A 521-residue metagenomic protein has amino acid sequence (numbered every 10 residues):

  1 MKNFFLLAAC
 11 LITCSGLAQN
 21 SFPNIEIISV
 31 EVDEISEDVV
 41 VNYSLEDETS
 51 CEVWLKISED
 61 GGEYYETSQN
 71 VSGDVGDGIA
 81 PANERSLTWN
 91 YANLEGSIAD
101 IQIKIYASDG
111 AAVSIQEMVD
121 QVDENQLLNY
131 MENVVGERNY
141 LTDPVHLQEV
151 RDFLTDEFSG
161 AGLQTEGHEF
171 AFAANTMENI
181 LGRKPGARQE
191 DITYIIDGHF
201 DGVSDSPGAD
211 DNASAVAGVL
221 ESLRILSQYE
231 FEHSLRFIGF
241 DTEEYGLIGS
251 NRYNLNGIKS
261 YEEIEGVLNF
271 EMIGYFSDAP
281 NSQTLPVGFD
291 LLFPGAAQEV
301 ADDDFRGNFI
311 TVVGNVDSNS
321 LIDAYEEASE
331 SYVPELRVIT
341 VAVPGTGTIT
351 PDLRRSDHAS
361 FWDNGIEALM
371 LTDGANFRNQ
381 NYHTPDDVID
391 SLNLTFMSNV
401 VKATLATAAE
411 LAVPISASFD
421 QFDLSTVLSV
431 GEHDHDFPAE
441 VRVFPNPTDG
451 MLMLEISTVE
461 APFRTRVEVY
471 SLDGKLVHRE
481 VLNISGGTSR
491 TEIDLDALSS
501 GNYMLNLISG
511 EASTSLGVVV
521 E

Functional and structural regions predicted by a protein language model:
M1-P23, V430-E432: Bacterial Sec-dependent N-terminal signal peptides
V41-L45, W89, L452-T458: Aromatic/hydrophobic beta-strand junction motif of beta-rich domains
K56-S58: Conserved Ser/Thr-centered positions that define the repeating blades of beta-propeller domains
A111-L147, D201, R378-D387: N-terminal capping segment at the start of a domain
N129-P185, R337-I339: A non-catalytic alpha/beta surface segment that caps or lines the substrate-entry region of metallo-dependent hydrolase
V203-D317: Acidic/histidine-rich catalytic neighborhood of metal-dependent amide-processing enzymes
I273, D278-S425: Active-site-adjacent substrate-binding region of metalloamidase/peptidase-like peptide-processing proteins
H433-F444, T448-E521: C-terminal outer-membrane/trafficking sorting elements
